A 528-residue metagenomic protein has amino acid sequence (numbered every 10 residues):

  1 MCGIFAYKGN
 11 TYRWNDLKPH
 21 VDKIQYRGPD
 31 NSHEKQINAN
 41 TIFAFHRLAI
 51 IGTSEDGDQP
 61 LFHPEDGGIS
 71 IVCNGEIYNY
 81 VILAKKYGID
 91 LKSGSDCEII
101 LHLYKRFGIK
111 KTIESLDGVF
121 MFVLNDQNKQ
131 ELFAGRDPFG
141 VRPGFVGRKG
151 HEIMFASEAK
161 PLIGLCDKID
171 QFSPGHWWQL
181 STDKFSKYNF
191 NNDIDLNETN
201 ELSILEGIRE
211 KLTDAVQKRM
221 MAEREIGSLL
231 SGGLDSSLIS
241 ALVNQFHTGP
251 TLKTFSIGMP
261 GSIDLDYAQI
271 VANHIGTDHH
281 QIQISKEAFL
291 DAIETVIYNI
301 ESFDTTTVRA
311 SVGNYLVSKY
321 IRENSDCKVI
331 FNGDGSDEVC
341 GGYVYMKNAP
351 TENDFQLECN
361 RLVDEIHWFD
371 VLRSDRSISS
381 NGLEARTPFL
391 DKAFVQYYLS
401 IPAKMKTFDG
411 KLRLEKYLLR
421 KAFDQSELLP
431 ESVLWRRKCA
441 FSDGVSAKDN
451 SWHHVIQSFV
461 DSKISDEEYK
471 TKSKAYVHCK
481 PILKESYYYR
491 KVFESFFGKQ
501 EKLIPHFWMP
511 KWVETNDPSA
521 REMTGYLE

Functional and structural regions predicted by a protein language model:
M1-S302, N324, K328: Cysteine-centered catalytic environments shared across enzyme families
K8, E55-G57, S311, H367-L372: Short, motif-level signal for alpha-helix interfacial/capping segments enriched in acidic residues and aromatics/proline
R13, S93-D96, L116, E201-I208 (+9 more regions): Hydrophobic (often cysteine-bearing) scaffold residues that line and stabilize catalytic clefts of nucleotide/cofactor
H33-I37, I113-D117, K168-I169, S173 (+8 more regions): Short coil/turn segments at secondary-structure boundaries
I99, K211, A215, V271 (+4 more regions): Amphipathic alpha-helical segments that form well-ordered structural scaffolds and often line/cohere around active
E158-P161, L202, E206, E210-I226 (+1 more regions): Peripheral terminal appendages
P260-G261, D266-S318, N324, Y345-Q356 (+4 more regions): ATP-dependent adenylate-handling ligase core
C327-L357, E365-I482, W508: Mid-to-C-terminal catalytic subdomains of enzymes that bind/position adenosyl phosphate moieties or nucleic-acid
